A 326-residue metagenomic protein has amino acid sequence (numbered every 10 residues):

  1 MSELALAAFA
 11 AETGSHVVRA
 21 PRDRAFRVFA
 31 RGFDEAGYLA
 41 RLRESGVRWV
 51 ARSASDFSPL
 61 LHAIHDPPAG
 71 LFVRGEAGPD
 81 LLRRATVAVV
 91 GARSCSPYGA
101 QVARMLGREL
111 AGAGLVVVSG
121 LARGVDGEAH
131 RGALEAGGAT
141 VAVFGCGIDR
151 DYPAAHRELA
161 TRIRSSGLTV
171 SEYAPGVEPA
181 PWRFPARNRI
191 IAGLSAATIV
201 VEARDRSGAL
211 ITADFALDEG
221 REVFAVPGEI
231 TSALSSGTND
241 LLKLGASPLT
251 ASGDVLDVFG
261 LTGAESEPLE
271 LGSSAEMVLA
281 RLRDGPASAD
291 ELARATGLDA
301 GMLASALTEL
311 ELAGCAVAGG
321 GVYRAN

Functional and structural regions predicted by a protein language model:
M1-E76: N-terminal positively charged helical leader segments and presequences
S45, A51-N326: Glycine-biased, small-residue-rich flexible motifs in mid-sequence functional cores and linkers
